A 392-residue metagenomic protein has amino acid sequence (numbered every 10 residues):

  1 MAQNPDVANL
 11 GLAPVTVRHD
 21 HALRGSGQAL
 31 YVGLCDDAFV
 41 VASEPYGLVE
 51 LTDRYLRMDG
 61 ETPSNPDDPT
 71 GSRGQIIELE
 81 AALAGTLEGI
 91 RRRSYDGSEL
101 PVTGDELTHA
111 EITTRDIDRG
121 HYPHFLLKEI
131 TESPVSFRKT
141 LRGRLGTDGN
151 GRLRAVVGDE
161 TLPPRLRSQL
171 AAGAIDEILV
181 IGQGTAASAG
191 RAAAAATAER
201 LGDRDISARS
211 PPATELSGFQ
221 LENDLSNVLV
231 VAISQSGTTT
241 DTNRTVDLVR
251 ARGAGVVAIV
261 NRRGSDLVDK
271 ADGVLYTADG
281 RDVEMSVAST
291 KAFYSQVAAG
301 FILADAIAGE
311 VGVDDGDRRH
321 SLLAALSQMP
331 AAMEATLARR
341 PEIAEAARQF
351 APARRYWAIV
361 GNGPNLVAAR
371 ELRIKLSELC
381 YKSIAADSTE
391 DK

Functional and structural regions predicted by a protein language model:
M1-D176, T185-A186, A194-A195, E199-D203 (+5 more regions): N-terminal segments that mediate ammonia production and transfer in glutamine-dependent amidotransferase systems
G11-A13, D20-H21, A29-L30, A38-V40 (+8 more regions): Structural motif
T108-A110, I117-G120, T277-E284, A306 (+2 more regions): Short acidic (Asp/Glu) and glycine-rich catalytic loops that position anionic groups and cofactors
G173-Q328, N362: Glycine-rich phosphate-binding loops that contact phosphosugars or nucleotide phosphates
P212-A213, T336-E342, I384-K392: A general structural motif
F350-K392: Acidic catalytic cores of enzymes that act on phosphate-bearing nucleotides/polynucleotides
